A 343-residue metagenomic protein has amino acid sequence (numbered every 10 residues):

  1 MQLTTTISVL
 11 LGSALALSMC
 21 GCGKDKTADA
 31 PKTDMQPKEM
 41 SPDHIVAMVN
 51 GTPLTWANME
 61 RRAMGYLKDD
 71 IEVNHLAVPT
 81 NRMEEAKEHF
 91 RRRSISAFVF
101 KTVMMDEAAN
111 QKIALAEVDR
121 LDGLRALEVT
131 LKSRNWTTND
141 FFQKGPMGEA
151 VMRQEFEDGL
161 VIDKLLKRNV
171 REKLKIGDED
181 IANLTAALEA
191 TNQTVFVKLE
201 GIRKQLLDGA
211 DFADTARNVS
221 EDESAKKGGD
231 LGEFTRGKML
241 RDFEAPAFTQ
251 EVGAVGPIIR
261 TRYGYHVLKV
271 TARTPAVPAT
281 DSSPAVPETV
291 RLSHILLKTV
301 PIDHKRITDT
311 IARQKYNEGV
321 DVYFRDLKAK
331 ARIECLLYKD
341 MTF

Functional and structural regions predicted by a protein language model:
M1-V9: Bacterial N-terminal signal peptides that target proteins for export
S18-G21: C-terminal motif of bacterial Sec signal peptides marking the signal peptidase cleavage site
G23-K24, K32-E155, I311, K315-E318 (+1 more regions): N-terminal targeting/tethering segments
S41-N50, T55, A109-Q111, D211 (+7 more regions): Envelope-exposed proteins and targeting segments
P53-A57, N81-T102, A114-L121, M147-L160 (+10 more regions): Soluble non-cytosolic domains of exported or imported proteins
A77-A86, F196-A245, R260-T261, T271-R291 (+1 more regions): Peptidyl-prolyl cis-trans isomerase
N139-A187, D211, R217-D222, D242-T299: Proteostasis/folding factors centered on peptidyl-prolyl cis-trans isomerases
